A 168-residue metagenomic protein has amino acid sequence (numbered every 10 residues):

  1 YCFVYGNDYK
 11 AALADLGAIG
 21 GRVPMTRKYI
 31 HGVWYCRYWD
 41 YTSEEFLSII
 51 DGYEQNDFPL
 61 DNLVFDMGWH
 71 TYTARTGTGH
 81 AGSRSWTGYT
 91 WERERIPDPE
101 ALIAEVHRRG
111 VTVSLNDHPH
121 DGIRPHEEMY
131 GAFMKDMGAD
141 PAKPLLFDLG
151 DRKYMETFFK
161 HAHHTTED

Functional and structural regions predicted by a protein language model:
Y1-R22: Extended acidic/polar, glycine-enriched regions that form or flank non-catalytic beta-rich accessory modules
P24-D168: Aromatic-lined carbohydrate-binding/catalytic grooves of carbohydrate-active enzymes
